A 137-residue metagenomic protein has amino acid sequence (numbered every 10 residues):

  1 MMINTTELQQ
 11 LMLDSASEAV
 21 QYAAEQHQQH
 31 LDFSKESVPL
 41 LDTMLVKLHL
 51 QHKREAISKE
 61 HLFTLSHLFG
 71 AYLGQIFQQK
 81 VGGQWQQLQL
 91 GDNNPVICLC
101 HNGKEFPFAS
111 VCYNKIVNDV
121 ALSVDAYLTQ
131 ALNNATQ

Functional and structural regions predicted by a protein language model:
M2-L62: N-terminal low-complexity, intrinsically disordered segments
A23-Q26, H30, L48-E55, I76-Q79 (+4 more regions): Short secondary-structure junctions and interdomain/linker hinges
K35-D42, I57-T64, L88, D92-V96 (+3 more regions): A sequence-level detector of short, solvent-exposed, charge-rich linear segments
E60-N114: Amphipathic protein-protein interaction modules
I97-Q137: A recognition module on extended beta-rich or small alphabeta surfaces enriched in W/G with H and D/E
